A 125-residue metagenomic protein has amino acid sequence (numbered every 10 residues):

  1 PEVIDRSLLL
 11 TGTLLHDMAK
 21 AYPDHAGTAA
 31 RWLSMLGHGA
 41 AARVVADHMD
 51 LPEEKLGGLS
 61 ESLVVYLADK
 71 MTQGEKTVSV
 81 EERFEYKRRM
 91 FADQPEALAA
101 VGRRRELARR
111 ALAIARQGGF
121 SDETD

Functional and structural regions predicted by a protein language model:
P1-F91: Divalent metal-dependent catalytic cores for phosphoryl transfer on phosphate-bearing substrates
D93-D125: Charged phosphate-binding loop/patch that engages nucleotide di/tri-phosphates or the phosphate backbone of nucleic
